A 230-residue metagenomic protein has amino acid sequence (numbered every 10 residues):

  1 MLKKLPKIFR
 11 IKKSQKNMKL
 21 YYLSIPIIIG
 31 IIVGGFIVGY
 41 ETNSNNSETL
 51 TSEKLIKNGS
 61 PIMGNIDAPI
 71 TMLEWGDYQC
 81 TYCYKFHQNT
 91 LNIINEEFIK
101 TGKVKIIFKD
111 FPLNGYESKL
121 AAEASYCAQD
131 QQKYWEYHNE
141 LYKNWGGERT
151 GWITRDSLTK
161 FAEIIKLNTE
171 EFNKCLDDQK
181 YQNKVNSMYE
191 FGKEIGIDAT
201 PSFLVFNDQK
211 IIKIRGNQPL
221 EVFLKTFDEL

Functional and structural regions predicted by a protein language model:
L2-T42, W75, L91, T159-L230: C-terminal cap of thioredoxin/glutaredoxin-like
N17-K19, N45-S47, L120-A121, D130-Q132: Short, charged N-terminal helix-start/capping segments
T42-N58: Ser/Thr/Pro/Gly-rich low-complexity linker/stalk segments immediately outside membranes or between
E53, S60-P61, Y84, F111 (+2 more regions): Flexible, active-site-adjacent loop/turn segments at secondary-structure boundaries
E53-I70, F98: A short beta-strand-turn-helix
S60, P112, S125, G146 (+2 more regions): Conserved short-loop catalytic and cofactor-binding motifs
M63, T101, R215: Short glycine-rich loop/turn motifs that provide flexible caps or phosphate-binding loops at active sites
A68, L73-E163, N168, K193-D198 (+1 more regions): Structural alpha/beta surface segment adjacent to cysteine/selenocysteine redox centers across thiol/disulfide enzymes
